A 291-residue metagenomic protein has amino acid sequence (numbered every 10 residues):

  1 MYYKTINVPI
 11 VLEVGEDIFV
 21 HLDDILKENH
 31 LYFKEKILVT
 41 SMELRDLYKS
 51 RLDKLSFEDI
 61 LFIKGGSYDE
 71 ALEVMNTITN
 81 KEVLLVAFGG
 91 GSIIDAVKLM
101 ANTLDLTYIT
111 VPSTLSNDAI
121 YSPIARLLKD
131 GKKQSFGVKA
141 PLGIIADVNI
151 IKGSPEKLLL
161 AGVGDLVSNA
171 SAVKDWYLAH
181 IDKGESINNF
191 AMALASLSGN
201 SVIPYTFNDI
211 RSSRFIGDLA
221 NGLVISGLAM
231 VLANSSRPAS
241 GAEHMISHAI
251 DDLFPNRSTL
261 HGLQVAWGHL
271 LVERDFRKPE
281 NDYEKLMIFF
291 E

Functional and structural regions predicted by a protein language model:
M1-L84: ATP/NTP phosphate-donor binding region
K36-I37, V83-L84, T107-I109, L142-I144 (+1 more regions): Structural motif
V39-T40, G89, P112, A146: Short beta-strand/turn micro-motifs composed of small residues that flank or help shape donor/cofactor-binding pockets
L47, S92-K98, N117-I120, A239: Short glycine/serine/threonine-rich phosphate/pyrophosphate-binding segments that cradle anionic phosphate groups
K81-M100, L104-L115: A short, small-residue-rich loop immediately preceding and capping a beta-strand
T103-S198: A glycine/threonine-rich phosphate-anchoring loop and its flanking beta-alpha core in nucleotide/phosphate-binding
N189-F289: Active-site segments that bind and position negatively charged phosphate/pyrophosphate groups
